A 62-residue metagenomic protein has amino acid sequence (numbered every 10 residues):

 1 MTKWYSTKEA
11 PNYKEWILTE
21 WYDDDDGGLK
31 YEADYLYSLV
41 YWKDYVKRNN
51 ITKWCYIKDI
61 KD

Functional and structural regions predicted by a protein language model:
M1-K3, I57-D62: Short intrinsically disordered terminal tails
T2-E15: Surface-exposed ligand/attachment interfaces on beta-rich extracellular proteins
A10, D23-D24, D59-D62: Acidic glycine-/aspartate-rich tracts in secreted/extracellular proteins
I17-R48: Acidic, low-complexity, intrinsically disordered interaction modules
R48-I60: Short, structured beta-strand segments at or near domain termini in extracellular proteins/domains
